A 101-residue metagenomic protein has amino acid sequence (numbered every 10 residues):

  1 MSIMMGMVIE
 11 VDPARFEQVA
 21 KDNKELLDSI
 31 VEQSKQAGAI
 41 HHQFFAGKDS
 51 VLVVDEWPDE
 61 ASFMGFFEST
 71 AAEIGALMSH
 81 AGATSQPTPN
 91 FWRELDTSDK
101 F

Functional and structural regions predicted by a protein language model:
M1-L52, E56-A72, G82-F101: Short S/T/G/P-rich N-terminal loop/turn motif that feeds into the first structured element of a domain
A76-S79: Amphipathic alpha-helical coiled-coil segments
